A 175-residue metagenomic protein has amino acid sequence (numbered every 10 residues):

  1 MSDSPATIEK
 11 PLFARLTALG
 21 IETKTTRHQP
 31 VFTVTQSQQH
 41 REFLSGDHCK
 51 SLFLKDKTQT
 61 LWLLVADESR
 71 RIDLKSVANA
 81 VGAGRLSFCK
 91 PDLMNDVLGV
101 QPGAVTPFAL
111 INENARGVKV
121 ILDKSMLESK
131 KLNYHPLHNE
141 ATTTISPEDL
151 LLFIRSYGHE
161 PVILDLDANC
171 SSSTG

Functional and structural regions predicted by a protein language model:
M1-G175: Extended, low-hydrophobicity, polar/charged segments
